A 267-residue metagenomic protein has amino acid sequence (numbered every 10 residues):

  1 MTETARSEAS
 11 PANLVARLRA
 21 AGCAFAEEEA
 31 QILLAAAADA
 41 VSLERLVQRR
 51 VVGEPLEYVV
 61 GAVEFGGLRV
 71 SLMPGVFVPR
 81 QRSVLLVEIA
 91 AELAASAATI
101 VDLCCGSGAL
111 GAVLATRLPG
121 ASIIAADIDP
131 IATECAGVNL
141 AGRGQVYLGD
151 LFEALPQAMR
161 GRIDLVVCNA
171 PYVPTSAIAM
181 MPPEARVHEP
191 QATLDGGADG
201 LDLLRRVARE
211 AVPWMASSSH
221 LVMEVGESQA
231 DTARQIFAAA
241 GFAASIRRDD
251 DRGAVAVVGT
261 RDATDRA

Functional and structural regions predicted by a protein language model:
T2-E44: A short N-terminal interaction module
E27-E92: Conserved AdoMet
L33, G53, S83, L110 (+6 more regions): Residue-level signal for inorganic ion chemistry
R69, S122, G144-Q145, A243-S245: Conserved beta-strand segments of alpha/beta enzyme cores
R82-M180, S228: Conserved SAM/SAH cofactor-binding pocket of Class I
A170-D202: Mobile active-site "lid"/loop adjacent to the S-adenosyl-L-methionine
A198-G259: Conserved Class I SAM-dependent methyltransferase catalytic core
D262-A267: Flexible, glycine-/basic-rich loop-and-beta segments that form/coincide with the SAM-dependent methyltransferase
